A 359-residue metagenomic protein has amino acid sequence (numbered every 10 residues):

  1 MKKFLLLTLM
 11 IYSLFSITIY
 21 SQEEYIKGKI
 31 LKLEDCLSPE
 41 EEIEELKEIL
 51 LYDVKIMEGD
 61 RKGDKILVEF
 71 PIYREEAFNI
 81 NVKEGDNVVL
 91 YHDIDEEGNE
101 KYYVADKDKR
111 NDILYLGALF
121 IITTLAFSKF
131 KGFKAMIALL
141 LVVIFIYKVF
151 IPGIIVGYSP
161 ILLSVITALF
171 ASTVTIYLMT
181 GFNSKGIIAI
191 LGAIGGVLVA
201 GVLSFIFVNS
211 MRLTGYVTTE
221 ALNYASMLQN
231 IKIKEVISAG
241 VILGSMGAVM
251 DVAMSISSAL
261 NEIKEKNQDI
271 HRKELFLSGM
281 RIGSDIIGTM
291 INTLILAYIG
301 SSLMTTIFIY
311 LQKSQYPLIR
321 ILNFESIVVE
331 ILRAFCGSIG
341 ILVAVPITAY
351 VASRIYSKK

Functional and structural regions predicted by a protein language model:
M1-Y25: Hydrophobic secretory-pathway targeting helix
E23-E48: Structural detector for short beta-strands of small beta-barrel domains
R74-N111: Extended, hydrophilic extramembrane loops/domains of integral membrane proteins
A118-Y224, I231-G244: Transmembrane alpha-helical segments that form the functional core of multipass membrane systems
F182-L191, M211-L222, S255-N267, Q315 (+2 more regions): Juxtamembrane helix-loop transition segments at the membrane interface in multi-pass membrane proteins
G192-V197, M227-L243, T289, T293 (+2 more regions): Pore-lining and gate-forming transmembrane alpha-helices of multi-pass membrane transport proteins
D251-M254, L260-T306: Helical hairpin unit composed of two closely spaced alpha helices linked by a short loop
R281, D285-G288, I299, L303-K359: Hydrophobic alpha-helical transmembrane segments of membrane transport and translocation systems, primarily multi-pass
